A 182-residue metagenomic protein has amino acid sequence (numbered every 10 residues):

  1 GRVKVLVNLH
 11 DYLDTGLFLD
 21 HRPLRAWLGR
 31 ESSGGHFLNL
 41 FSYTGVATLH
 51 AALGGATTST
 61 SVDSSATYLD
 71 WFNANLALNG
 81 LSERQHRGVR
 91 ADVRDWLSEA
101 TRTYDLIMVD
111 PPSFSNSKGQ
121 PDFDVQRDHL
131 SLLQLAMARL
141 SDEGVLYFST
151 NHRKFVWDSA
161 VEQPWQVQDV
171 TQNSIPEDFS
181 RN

Functional and structural regions predicted by a protein language model:
G1-F18, A26: Non-catalytic substrate-recognition/targeting regions of SAM-dependent transferases
G34-Y43: Conserved class I S-adenosyl-L-methionine
T44-A56: Conserved SAM-binding loop of SAM-dependent methyltransferases across substrates and taxa, primarily the Class I
T58-D63: Conserved SAM-binding motif I beta-strand of class I
S65-M108: S-adenosyl-L-methionine
A66-Y68, R90, Y104-L135: Mobile active-site "lid"/loop adjacent to the S-adenosyl-L-methionine
S131, G144-N182: C-terminal catalytic and target-recognition region of SAM-dependent MTase-like enzymes, primarily methyltransferases
L140-S141: Helix-to-beta-strand junctions that scaffold the AdoMet/dcAdoMet cofactor pocket in Class I SAM-dependent enzymes
